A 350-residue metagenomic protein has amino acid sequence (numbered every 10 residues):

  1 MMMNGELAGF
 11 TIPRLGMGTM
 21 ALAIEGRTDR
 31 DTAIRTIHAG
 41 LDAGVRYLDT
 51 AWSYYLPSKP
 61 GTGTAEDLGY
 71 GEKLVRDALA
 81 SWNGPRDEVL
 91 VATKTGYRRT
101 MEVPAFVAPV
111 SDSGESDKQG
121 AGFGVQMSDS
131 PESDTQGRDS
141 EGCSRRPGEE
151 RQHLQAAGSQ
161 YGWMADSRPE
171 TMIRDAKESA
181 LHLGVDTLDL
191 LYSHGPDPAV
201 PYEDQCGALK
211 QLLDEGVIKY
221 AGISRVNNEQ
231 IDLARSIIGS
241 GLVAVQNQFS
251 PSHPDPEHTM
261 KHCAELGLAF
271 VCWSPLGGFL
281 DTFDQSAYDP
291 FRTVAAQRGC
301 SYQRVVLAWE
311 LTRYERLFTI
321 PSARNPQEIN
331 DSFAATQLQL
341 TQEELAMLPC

Functional and structural regions predicted by a protein language model:
M1-L90, V110, D134: N-terminal binding-site loop/beta-alpha segment at the start of enzyme catalytic domains that lines or forms
L7-T11, D42, A78-D87, A180-G184 (+3 more regions): Acidic (Asp/Glu)-rich catalytic clusters
T11-L15, G44-R46, G84-V89, V185-D189 (+4 more regions): Short, well-ordered coil/turn segments that N-cap beta-strands
I24, L56, P196-C350: Beta/alpha (TIM)-barrel catalytic core signal, keyed to glycine-rich beta->alpha loops juxtaposed to Asp/Glu that bind
G26, P104-D117, E132, R146 (+1 more regions): Glycine/proline-rich, positively charged, aromatic-decorated active-site loop/lid region on the catalytic face
A33, I37, G71, V75 (+3 more regions): Aromatic/hydrophobic pocket-lining residues that form the small-molecule binding cavity in soluble enzyme cores
